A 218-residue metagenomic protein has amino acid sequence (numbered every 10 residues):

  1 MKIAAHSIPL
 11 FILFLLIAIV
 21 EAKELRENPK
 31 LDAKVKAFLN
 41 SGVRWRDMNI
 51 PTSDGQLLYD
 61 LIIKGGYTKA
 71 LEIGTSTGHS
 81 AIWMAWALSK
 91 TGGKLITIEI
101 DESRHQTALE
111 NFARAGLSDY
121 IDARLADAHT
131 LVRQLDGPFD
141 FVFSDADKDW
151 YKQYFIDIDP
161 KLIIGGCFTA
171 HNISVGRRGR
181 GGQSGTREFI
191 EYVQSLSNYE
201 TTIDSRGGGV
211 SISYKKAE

Functional and structural regions predicted by a protein language model:
I3-A5, I12-F143, K148-E218: A short alpha-helical cap/connector motif
